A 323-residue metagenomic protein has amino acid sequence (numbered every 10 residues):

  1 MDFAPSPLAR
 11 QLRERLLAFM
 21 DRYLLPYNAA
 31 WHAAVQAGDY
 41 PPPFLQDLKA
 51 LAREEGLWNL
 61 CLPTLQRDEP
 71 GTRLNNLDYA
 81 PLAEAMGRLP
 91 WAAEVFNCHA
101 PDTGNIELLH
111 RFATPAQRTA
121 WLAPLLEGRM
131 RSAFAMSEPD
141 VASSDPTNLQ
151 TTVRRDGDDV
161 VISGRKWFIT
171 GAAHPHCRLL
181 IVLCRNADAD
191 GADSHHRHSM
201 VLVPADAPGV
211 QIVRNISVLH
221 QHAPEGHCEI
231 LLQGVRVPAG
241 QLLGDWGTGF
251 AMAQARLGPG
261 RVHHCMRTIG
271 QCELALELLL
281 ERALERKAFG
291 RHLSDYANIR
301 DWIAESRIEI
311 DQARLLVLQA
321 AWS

Functional and structural regions predicted by a protein language model:
M1-C98, A116-A120, P124, R131: Amphipathic, small/basic residue-rich leader segments at the start of a protein or domain
F3-Q11, Q211-D311: Glycine-rich beta->alpha junctions and the first turn(s) of the following alpha-helix
G56, L82-R88, C184-N186, V203-P208 (+2 more regions): Short Ser/Thr-interspersed hydrophobic loop/turn segments at strand-loop and sheet-helix junctions that line or gate
E94-A116, D145: N-terminal glycine-rich flavin-associated loop
G128-S137, V182: A short, Trp-centered hydrophobic/proline-enriched beta-strand micro-motif
A142, W167-H174, Q221, P259-H263: Glycine-rich phosphate/pyrophosphate-binding beta-alpha loops
T151-R154: A structural signal for short hydrophobic beta-strand segments in well-ordered beta-sheet cores
S163-I212: A short core secondary-structure module
